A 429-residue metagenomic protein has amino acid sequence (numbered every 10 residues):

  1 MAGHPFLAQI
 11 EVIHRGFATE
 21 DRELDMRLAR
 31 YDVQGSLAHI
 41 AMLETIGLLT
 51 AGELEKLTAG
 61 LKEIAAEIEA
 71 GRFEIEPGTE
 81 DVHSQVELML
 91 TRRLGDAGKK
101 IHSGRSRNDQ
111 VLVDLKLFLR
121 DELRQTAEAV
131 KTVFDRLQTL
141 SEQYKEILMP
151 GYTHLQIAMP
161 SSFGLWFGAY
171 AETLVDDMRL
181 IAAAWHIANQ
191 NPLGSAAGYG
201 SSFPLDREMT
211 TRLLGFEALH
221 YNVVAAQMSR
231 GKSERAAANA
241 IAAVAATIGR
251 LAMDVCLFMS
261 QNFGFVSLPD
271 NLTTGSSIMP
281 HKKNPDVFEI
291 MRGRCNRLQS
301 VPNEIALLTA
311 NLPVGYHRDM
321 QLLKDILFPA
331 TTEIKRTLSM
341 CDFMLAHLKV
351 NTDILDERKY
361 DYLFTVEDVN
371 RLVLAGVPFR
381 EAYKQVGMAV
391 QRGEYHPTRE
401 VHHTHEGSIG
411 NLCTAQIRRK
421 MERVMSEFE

Functional and structural regions predicted by a protein language model:
M1-G200, L205-T211, A218, T274-G275 (+4 more regions): A helix-coil-helix interface module used to build multimeric assemblies and to scaffold catalytic/cofactor sites
M1-G35, D96-A97, G264, M279-E429: Glycine-rich cofactor/substrate-binding loops
R27, H102, R107-Q110, H154-S161 (+9 more regions): Alpha-helix capping and helix-loop boundary segments enriched in small/acidic/polar residues
H39, G60, I64-E67, M89 (+13 more regions): Generic, well-ordered alpha-helical scaffold segments in large soluble proteins
L57-L61, L214, M259, D270-L272 (+2 more regions): A general structural motif at alpha-helix termini
K116, R120-A127, K131, Q138 (+10 more regions): Short amphipathic alpha-helical segments with heptad-repeat character
Q138, E142-K145, H186-N189, C256 (+4 more regions): Alpha-helical coiled-coil oligomerization motifs
L214-P302: Acidic, glycine-rich loop-and-beta core segments that form the ion-binding/anion-interacting portion of active sites
